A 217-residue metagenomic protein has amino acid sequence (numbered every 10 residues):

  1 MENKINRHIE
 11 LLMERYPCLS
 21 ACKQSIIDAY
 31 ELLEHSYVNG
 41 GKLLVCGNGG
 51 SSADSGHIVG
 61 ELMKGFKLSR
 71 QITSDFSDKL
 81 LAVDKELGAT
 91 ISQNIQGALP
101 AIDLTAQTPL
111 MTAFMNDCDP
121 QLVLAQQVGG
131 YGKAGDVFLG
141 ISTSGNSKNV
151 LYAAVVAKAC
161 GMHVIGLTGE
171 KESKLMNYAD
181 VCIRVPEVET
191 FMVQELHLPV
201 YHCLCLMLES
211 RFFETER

Functional and structural regions predicted by a protein language model:
M1-S20: Generic N-terminal amphipathic, Lys/Arg-enriched alpha-helix
A21-N39: A short, well-structured juxtamembrane/interface segment
H35-Y131: Glycine-rich, small/polar surface segments that engage phosphate groups of diverse ligands
G40-G41, G135, G161: Glycine-centered short loops/turns at secondary-structure junctions
S52-G56, Q121, N146-A153, L175: Short glycine/serine/threonine-rich phosphate/pyrophosphate-binding segments that cradle anionic phosphate groups
A125, S142, T168, I183-F191: Short beta->alpha connector loops at strand-helix junctions that form conserved, small/polar/Pro-enriched
G130, F191-R217: A charged, well-structured terminal subsegment
G166-A179: Short, glycine/polar-rich helix-capping loops at beta-to-alpha or helix-loop-helix junctions that flank or form
